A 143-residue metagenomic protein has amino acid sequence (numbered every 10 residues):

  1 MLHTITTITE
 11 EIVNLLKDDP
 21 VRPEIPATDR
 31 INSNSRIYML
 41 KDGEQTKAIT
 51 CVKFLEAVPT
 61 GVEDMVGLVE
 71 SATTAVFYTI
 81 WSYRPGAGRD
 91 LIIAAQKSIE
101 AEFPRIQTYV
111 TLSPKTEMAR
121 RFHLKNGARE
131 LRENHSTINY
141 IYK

Functional and structural regions predicted by a protein language model:
M1-D29: Short amphipathic alpha-helix that is part of the acyltransferase structural core
A27-A48, K53-E56: A short helix-loop-beta-strand connector motif used in the catalytic cores of GNAT acetyltransferases and, in some
C51-A75: Conserved acyl-donor/pantetheine-binding loop and adjacent beta-alpha core of acyl/acetyltransferases and related
S82, Y109-R121: Conserved beta-strand-loop-alpha-helix junction that forms the acyl-donor binding cleft
S82-A101, K125: Conserved acetyl-CoA-binding loop-helix of GNAT-fold acetyltransferases
R121-R129: Short, aromatic/basic amphipathic alpha-helical patches
R129-I141: Conserved catalytic-core motifs of GNAT/GCN5-like acyltransferases
